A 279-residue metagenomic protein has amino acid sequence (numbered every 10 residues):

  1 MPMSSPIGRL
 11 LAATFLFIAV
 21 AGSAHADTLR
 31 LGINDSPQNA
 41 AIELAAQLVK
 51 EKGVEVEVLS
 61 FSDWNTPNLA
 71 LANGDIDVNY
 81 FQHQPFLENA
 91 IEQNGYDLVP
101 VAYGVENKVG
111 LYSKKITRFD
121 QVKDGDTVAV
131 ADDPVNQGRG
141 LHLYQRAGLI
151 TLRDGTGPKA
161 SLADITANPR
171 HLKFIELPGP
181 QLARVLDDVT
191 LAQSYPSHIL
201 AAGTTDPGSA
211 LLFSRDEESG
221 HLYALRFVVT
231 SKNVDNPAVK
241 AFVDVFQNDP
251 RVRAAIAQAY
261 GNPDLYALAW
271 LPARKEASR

Functional and structural regions predicted by a protein language model:
M1-A12: Bacterial N-terminal signal peptides that target proteins for export
D35-E57: Short, polar/charged alpha-helical segment
S36, S60-W64, G74, N79-E88 (+4 more regions): Beta->alpha turn/N-cap motifs
L59-L69, T156-R184: Short helix-initiation/N-cap motifs at beta->coil->alpha
N89-V101, K114-I116, D188, Q193 (+1 more regions): Ligand-binding "clamshell"
V101-T151: A conserved helix-loop-strand patch within extracytoplasmic ligand-binding domains of the periplasmic binding
K108-F119, Y223-A238: A bilobed periplasmic-binding-protein/Venus flytrap-type ligand-binding module shared by bacterial periplasmic
G138-Q145, F246-A267: Periplasmic-binding protein-like
